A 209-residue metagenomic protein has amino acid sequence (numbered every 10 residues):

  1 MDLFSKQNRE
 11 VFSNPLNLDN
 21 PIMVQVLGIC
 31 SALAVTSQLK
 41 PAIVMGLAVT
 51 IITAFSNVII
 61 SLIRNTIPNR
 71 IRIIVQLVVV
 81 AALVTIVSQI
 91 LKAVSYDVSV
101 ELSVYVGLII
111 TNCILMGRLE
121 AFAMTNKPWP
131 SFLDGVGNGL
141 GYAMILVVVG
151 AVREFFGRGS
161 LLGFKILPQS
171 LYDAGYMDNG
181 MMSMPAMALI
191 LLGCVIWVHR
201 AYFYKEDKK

Functional and structural regions predicted by a protein language model:
F12-I22: N-terminal membrane topogenic signal
N14, S61-N65, N69, P130-N138: Short amphipathic alpha-helical coupling elements at transmembrane boundaries
G28-L33, V49-A54, A81-S88, I110-I114 (+2 more regions): Hydrophobic core segments of alpha-helical transmembrane domains in multi-pass membrane transport and ion-translocation
L39-F55, V75, S99-I110, A186: Structural signature of hydrophobic alpha-helical transmembrane segments
S56-N69, M116-N126, R200: C-terminal ends of transmembrane helices
I67-V80, E101-G107, D134: Cytoplasmic-side transmembrane-helix entry/capping segments in multi-pass membrane proteins
I86-E101: Transmembrane alpha-helix boundary signature
P130-K209: C-terminal transmembrane helix-loop-helix hairpin of multi-pass membrane proteins
